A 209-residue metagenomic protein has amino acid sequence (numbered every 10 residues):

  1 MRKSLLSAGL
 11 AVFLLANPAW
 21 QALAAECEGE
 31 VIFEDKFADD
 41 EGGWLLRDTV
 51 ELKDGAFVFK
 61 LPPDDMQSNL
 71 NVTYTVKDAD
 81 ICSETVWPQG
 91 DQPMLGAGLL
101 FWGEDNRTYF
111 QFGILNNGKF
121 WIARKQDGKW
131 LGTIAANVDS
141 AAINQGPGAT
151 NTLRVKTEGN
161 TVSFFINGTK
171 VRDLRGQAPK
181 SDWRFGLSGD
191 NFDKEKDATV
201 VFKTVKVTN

Functional and structural regions predicted by a protein language model:
S7-P18: Bacterial N-terminal signal peptides
A25-L46: Extracellular carbohydrate-recognition regions
F37, K203-V207: Extracellular beta-strand elements of beta-rich domains used for carbohydrate recognition/degradation or cell-matrix
F37, S83, G146-E158, V162-F164: Short tryptophan-centered beta-strand motifs in secreted/extracellular beta-sheet-rich domains of glycan-recognition
V50-Q67: Short carbohydrate-recognition loop motifs
P62-Q126: Secretory/extracellular carbohydrate-interaction modules and structurally similar beta-sandwich "look-alikes"
G128-R154: Short, aromatic/His-centered strand-loop micro-motif at the edge of beta-sheets
L174-V201: Flexible glycan-contacting loops in extracellular carbohydrate-active proteins
